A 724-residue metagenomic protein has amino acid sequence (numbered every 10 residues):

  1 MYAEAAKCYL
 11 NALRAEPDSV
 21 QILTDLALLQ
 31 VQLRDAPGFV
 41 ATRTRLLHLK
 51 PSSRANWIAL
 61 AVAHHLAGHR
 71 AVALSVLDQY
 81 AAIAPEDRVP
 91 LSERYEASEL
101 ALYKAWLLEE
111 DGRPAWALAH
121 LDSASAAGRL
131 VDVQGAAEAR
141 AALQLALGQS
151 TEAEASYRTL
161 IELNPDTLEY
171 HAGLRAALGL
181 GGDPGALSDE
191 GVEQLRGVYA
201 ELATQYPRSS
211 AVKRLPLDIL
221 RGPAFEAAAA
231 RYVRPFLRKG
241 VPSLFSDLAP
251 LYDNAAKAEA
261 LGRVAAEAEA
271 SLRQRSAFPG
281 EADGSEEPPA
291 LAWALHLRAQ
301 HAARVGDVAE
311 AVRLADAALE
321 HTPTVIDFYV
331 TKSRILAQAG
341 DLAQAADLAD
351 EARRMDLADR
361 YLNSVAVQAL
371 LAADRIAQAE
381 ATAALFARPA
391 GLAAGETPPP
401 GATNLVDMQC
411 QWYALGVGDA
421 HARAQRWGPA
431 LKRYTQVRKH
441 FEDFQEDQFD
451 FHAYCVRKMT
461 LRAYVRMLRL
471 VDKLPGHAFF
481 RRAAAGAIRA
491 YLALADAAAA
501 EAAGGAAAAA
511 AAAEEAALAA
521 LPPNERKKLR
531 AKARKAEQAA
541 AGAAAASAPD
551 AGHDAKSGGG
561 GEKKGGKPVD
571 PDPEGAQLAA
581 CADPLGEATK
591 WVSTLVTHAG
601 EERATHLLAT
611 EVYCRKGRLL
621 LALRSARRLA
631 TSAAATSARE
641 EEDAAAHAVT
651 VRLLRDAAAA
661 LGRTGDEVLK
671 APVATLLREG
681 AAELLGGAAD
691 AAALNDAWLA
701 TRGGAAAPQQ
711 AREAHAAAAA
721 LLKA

Functional and structural regions predicted by a protein language model:
M1-A724: Non-TPR docking regions that flank or precede TPR/alpha-solenoid scaffolds in eukaryotic proteins
